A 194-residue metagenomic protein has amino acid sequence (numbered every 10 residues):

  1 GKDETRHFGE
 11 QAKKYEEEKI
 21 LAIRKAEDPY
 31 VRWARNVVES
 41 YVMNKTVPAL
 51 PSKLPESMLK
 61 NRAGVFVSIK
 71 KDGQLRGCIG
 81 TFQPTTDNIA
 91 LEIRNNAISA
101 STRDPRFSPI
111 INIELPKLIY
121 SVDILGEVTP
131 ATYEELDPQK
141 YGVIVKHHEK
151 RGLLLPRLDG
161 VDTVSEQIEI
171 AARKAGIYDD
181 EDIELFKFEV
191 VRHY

Functional and structural regions predicted by a protein language model:
D3-Y194: Basic nucleic-acid-binding interfaces
